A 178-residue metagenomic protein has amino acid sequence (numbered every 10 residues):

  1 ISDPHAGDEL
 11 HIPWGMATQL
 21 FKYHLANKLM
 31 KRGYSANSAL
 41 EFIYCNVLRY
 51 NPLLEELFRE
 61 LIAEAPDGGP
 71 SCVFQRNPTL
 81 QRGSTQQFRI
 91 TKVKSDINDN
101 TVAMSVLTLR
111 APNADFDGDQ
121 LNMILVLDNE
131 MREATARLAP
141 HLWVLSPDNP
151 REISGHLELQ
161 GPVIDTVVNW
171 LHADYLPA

Functional and structural regions predicted by a protein language model:
I1-P147: Core mixed alpha/beta domains of very large multi-subunit molecular machines
I1-P4, E152-L176: Short, conserved secondary-structure transition motifs
